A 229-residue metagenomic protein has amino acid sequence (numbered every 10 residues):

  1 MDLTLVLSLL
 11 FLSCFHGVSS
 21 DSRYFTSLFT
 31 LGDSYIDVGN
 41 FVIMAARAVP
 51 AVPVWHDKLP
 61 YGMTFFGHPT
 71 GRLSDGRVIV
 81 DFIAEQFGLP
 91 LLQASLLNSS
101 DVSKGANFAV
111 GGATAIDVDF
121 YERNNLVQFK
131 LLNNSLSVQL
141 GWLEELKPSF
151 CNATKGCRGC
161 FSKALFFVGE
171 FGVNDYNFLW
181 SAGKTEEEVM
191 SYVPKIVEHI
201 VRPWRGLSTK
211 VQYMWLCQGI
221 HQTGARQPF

Functional and structural regions predicted by a protein language model:
D2-F229: Conserved active-site regions of diverse hydrolases
